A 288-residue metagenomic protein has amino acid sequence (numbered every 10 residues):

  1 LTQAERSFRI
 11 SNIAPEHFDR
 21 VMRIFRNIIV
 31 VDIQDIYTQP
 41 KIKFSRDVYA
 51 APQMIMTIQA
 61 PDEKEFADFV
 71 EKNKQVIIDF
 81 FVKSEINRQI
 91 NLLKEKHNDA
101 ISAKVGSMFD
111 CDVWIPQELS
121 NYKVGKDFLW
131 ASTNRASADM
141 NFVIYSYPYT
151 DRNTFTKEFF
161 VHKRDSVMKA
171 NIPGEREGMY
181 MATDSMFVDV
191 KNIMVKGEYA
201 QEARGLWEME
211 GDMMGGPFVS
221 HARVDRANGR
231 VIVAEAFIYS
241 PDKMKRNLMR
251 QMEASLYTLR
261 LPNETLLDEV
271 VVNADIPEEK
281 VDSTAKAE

Functional and structural regions predicted by a protein language model:
L1, Q39-I55, P148-D165, M244-R260: Surface-exposed flexible segments
T2-S7, L93-K123: N-terminal "mature-domain start" segment
A4-D68, K169-G229, K243, E278-A287: Signature of long, low-cysteine stretches enriched in small and polar/charged residues
K41-G106: Long, acidic/polar, low-complexity amphipathic helices and coiled-coil-like
A67-N91, L119, V231-E288: Surface-exposed amphipathic alpha-helical segments
V113-W114, Y122, E202, I232-E235: Structural recognition of the beta-strand scaffold that forms the well-ordered cores of secreted hydrolase catalytic
P116-M179: Secretory pathway targeting signatures of secreted, lumenal, and periplasmic proteins
K126-F128, S132-F142, S146-D151, P217-M249: Charge-rich, low-complexity terminal tails
